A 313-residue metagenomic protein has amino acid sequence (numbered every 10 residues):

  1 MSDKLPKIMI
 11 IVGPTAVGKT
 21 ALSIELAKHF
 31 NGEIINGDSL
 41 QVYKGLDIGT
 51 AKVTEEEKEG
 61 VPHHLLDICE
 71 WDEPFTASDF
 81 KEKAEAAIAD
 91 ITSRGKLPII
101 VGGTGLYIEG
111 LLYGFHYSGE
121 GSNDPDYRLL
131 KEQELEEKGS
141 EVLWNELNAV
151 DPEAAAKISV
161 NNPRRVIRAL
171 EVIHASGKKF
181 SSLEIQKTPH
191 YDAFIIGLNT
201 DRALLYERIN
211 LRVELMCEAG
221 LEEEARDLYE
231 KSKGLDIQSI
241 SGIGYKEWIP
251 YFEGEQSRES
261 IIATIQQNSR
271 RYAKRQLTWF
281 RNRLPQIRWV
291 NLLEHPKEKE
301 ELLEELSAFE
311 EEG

Functional and structural regions predicted by a protein language model:
M1-G313: Phosphate/pyrophosphate-binding catalytic cores of soluble transferases and nucleic-acid-acting enzymes
